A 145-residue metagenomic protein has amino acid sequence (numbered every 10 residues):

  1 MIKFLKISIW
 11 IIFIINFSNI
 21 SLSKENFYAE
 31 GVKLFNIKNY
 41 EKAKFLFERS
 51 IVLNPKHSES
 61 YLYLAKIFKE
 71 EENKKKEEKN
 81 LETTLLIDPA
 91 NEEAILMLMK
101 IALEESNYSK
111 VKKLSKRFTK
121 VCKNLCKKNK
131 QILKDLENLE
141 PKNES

Functional and structural regions predicted by a protein language model:
N36-I37, E70-E71, E104-E105, N138-K142: Register position in tetratricopeptide repeats
R49-S50, T83-T84, R117-F118: Canonical positions in the second alpha-helix
L53, I87, K120-N124: Structural marker of alpha-solenoid helical repeat scaffolds
H57, N91, L125-C126: Residue-level recognition of tetratricopeptide repeat
Y63, M97, Q131-D135: Canonical tetratricopeptide repeat
K112-S145: Terminal, low-structured helical/coil segments at or just beyond the last alpha-helical repeat
